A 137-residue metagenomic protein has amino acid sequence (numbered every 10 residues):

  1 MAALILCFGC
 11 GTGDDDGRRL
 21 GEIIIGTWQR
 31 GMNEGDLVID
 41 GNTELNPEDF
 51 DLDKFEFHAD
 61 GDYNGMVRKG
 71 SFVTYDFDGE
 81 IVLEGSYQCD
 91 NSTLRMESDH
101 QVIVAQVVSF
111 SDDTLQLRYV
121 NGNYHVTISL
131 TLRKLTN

Functional and structural regions predicted by a protein language model:
L6-G9: C-terminal motif of bacterial Sec signal peptides marking the signal peptidase cleavage site
G11-E84, Q88-N137: Lipid interaction determinants
